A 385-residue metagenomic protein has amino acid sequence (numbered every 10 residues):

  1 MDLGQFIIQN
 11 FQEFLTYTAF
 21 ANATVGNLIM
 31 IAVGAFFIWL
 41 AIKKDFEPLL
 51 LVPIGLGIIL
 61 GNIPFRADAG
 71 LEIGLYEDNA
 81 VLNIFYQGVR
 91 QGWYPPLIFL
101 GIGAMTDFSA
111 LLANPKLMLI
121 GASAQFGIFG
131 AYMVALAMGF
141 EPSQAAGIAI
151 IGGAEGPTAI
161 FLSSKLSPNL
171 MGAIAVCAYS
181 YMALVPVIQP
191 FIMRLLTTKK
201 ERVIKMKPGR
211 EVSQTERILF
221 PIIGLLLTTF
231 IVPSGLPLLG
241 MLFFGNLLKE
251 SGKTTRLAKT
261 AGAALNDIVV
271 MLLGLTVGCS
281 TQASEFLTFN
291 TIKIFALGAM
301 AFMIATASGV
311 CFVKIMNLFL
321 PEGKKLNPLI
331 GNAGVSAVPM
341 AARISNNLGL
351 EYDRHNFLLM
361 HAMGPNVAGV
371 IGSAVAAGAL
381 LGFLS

Functional and structural regions predicted by a protein language model:
M1-E77: N-terminal alpha-helical transmembrane segments of multi-pass membrane transport and channel/translocase proteins
I42-L51, I84-Y86, M105-I120, T254-G262 (+3 more regions): Interfacial helix-loop-helix linkers and transmembrane-helix boundary segments in multi-pass membrane proteins
N62-N83, L100-L112, V134-S143, S284: Transmembrane alpha-helix boundary signature
Q91-G92, F99-M105, I120-G130, V134 (+3 more regions): Alpha-helical membrane segments and immediately flanking helix-loop junctions that form or couple to the substrate/ion
A110-Y132, S284-V310, A362-N366: Entry/N-cap segments of selected transmembrane alpha helices and their immediately preceding amphipathic helices
N169-V187, F295-A305, I330-A333: Alpha-helical transmembrane segments
S180-K253: Membrane-embedded hairpin module used as a gating/binding unit in multi-pass transport and secretion proteins
L225-V313: Transmembrane helical segments that form the transport core of multi-pass membrane transport proteins
